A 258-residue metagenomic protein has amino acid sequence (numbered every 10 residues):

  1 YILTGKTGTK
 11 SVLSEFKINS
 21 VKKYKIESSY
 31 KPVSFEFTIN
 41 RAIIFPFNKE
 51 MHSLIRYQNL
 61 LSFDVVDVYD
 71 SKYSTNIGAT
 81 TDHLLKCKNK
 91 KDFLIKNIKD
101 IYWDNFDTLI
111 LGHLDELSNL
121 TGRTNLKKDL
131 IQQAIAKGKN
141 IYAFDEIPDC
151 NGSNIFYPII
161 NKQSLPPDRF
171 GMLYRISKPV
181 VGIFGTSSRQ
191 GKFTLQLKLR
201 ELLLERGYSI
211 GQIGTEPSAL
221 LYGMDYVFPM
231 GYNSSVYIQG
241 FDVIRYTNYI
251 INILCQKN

Functional and structural regions predicted by a protein language model:
Y1-Q133, D149, Q163-G182, R189 (+1 more regions): Flexible phosphate-sensing "switch/lid" loops adjacent to ATP/NTP-binding sites across phosphate-transfer
A134-I141, S153-N154: A short helix->loop->beta-strand "cap" motif at the edges of active sites that frequently abuts
I141-Y142, I210: Hydrophobic beta-strand scaffold residues
I147-P158: Rossmann-fold NAD(P)-binding glycine/threonine-rich loop
L195: Hydrophobic positions on the alpha1 helix immediately C-terminal to the Walker A/P-loop
K198: Active-site signature of alpha/beta-hydrolase-fold catalytic machinery across serine- and Asp/Cys-nucleophile hydrolases
